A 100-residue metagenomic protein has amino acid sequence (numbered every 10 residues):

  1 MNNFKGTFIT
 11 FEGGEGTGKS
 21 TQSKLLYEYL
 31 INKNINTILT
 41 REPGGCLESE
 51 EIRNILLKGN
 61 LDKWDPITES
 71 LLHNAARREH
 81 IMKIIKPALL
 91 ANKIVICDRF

Functional and structural regions predicted by a protein language model:
M1-G6: Phosphate-binding P-loop
I9-F11: Hydrophobic anchor at the beta1->P-loop junction of P-loop NTPases
G16: Walker A (P-loop) phosphate-binding loop of P-loop NTPases
K19: Conserved lysine of the Walker
Q22, L26: Hydrophobic positions on the alpha1 helix immediately C-terminal to the Walker A/P-loop
Y29: Rossmann-fold NAD(P)-dependent oxidoreductase module
K33-F100: ATP-dependent small-molecule kinase phosphotransfer cores that center on conserved nucleotide phosphate-binding segments
